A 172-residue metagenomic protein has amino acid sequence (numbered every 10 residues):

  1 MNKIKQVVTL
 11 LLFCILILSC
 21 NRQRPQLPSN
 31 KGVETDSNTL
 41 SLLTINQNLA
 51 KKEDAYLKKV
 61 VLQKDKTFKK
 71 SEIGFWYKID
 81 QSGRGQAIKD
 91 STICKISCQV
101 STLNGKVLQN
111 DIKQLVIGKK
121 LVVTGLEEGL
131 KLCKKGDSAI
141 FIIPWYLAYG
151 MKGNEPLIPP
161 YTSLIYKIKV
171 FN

Functional and structural regions predicted by a protein language model:
N2-V8, C20-N172: Cross-family detector of peptidyl-prolyl cis-trans isomerase
T9-I17: Bacterial N-terminal signal peptides
